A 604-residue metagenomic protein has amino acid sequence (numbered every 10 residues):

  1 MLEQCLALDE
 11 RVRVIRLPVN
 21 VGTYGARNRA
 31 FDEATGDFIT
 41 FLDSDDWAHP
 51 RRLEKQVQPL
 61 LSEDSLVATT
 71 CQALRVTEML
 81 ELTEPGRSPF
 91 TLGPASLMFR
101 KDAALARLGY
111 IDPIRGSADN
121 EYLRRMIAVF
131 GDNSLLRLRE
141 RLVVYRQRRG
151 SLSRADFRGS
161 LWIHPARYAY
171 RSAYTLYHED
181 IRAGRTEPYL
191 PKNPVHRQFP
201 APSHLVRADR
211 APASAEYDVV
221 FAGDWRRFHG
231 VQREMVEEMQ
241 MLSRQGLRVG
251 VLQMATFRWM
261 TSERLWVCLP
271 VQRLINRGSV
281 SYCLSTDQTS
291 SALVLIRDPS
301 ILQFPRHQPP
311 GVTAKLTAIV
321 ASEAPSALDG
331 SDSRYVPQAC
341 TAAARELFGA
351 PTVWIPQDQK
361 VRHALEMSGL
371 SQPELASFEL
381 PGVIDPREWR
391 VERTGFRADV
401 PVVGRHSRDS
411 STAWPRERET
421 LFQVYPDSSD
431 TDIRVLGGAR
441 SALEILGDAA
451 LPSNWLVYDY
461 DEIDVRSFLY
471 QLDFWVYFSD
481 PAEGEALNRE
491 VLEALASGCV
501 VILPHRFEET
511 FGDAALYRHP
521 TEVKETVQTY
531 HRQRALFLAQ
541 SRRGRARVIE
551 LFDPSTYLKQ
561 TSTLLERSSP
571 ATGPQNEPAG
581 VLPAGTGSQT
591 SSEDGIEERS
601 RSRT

Functional and structural regions predicted by a protein language model:
M1-S203, L495-S497, P504-H505, E525: Nucleotide-sugar donor-binding/catalytic module of glycosyltransferases that assemble extracellular/cell-envelope
V220-A222, E237-Q240, L247-L347: Extended catalytic core of nucleotide-activated donor transferases of GT-like folds
R227, Q232-Q245, P337, A350 (+1 more regions): Conserved catalytic-core segment of nucleotide-activated headgroup transferases in glycan assembly
A292, Y470-G484, C499: Acidic donor-binding loop of glycosyltransferase active sites
D461-D473, A496: Short acidic alpha-helix that forms the nucleotide-activated donor recognition element in Leloir-type transferases
V476-L492, P504-D513: Nucleotide-sugar-dependent
H505-Q528: Change "using UDP/GDP/dTDP sugars" to "using nucleotide sugars
H531-E566: A charged, aromatic-enriched C-terminal amphipathic alpha-helix characteristic of glycosyltransferases across folds
